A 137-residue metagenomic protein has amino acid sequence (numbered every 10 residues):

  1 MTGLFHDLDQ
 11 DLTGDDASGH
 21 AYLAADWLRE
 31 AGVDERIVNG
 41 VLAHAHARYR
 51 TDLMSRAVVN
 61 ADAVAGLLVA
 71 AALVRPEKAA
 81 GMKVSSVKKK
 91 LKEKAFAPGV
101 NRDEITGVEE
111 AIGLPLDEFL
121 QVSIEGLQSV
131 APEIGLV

Functional and structural regions predicted by a protein language model:
M1-A97: Divalent metal-dependent catalytic cores for phosphoryl transfer on phosphate-bearing substrates
A79, V84-S86, L91-E125, S129 (+1 more regions): C-terminal binding/interaction regions
